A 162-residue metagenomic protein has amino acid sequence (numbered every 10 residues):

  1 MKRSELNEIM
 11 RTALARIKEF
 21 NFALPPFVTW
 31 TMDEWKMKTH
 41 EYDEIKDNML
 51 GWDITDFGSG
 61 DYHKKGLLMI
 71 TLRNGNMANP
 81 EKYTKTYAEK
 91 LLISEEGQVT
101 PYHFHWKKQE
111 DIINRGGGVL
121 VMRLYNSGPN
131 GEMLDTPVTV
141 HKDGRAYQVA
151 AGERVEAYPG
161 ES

Functional and structural regions predicted by a protein language model:
M1-Y87: A short, N-terminal "cap"/entry segment at the start of jelly-roll beta-barrel domains of the cupin/DSBH fold
F22-L24, M122-Y125, A150: Short, solvent-exposed cationic patches
H40, H63, H103-H105, H141: Histidine (H) residue identity feature
D47-G51, T71, N79-P80, L91-I93 (+3 more regions): A short linear-motif detector with a strong N-terminal bias
L72-G75, K90-E110, L124-N130, E156-Y158: Conserved short histidine dyad/triad with adjacent acidic residue
N79-A88, V99-D111, R115-G116, A150-A151: A short beta-loop-beta micro-motif enriched in histidine and acidic residues
D111-N114, P129-S162: Short acidic-glycine-tyrosine-enriched beta hairpin
